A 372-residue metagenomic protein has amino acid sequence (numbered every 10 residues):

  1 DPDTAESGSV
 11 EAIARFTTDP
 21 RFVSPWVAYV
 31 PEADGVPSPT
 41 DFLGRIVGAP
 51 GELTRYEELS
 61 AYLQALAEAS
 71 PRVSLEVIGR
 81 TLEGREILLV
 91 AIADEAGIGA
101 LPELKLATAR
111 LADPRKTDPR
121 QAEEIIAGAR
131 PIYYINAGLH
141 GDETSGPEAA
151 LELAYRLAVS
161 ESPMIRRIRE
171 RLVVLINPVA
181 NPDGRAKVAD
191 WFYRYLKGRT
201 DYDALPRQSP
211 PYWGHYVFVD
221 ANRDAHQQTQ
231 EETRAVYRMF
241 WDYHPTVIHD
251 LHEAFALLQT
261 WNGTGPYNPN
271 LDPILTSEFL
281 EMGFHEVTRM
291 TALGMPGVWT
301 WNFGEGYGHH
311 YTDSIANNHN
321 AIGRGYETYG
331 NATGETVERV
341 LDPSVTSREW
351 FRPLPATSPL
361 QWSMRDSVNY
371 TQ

Functional and structural regions predicted by a protein language model:
P2-P50, T229-Q372: C-terminal accessory segments enriched in acidic
G51-G97, P102: A non-catalytic alpha/beta surface segment that caps or lines the substrate-entry region of metallo-dependent hydrolase
E57-Q64, E68-E76, T117-R120, Y155-P163 (+2 more regions): Short alpha-helical segments and helix-capping/turn motifs at coil-helix boundaries
S70-V73, R85-I87, A129-I132, E170-L175 (+4 more regions): Loop/turn elements at helix/coil->beta-strand transitions in domains of secreted/extracellular proteins
I78, E83, H215-V217, H319-N320: Short strand-coil-strand connectors
E83-L89, R185-V188, H309-T312: Short, solvent-exposed polar/charged micro-motifs at secondary-structure junctions
A93-E281: Active-site/substrate-binding loop(s) of hydrolase catalytic cores
